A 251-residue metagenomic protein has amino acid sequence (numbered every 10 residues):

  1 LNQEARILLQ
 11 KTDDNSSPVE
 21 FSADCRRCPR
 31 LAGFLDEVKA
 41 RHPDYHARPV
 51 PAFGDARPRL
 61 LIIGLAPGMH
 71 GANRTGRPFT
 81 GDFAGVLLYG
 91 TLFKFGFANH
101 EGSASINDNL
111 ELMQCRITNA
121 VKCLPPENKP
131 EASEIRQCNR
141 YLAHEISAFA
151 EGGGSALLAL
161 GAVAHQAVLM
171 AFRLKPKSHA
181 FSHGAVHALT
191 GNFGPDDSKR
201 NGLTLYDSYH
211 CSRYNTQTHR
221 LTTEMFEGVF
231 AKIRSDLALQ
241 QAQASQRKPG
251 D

Functional and structural regions predicted by a protein language model:
N2-A180, G191, K199-L237: A polyanion-binding, active-site-adjacent surface
F230-D251: Charged phosphate-binding loop/patch that engages nucleotide di/tri-phosphates or the phosphate backbone of nucleic
